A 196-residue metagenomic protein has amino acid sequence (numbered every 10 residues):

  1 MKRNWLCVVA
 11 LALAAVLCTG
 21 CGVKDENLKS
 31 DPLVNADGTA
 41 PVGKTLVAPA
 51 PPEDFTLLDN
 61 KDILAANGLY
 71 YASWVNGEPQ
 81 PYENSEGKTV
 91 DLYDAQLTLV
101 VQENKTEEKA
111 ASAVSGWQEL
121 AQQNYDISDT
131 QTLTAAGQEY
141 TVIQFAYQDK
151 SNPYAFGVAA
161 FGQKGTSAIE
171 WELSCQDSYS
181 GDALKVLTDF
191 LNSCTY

Functional and structural regions predicted by a protein language model:
M1-L6: Positively charged n-region of N-terminal signal peptides that target proteins for export
V16-G20: C-terminal motif of bacterial Sec signal peptides marking the signal peptidase cleavage site
G22-K24: Bacterial signal peptide processing site
A36-D37, N67-S73, A136-Q144: Short, hydrophobic/aromatic-rich segments at coil-to-beta transitions
P51-K105: Secretory pathway targeting signatures of secreted, lumenal, and periplasmic proteins
E53-F55, I169-Y196: Surface-exposed amphipathic alpha-helical segments
A72-W74, Y154-K164: Short, surface-exposed beta-strand/loop micro-motifs that present aromatic residues
V114-A159: Signature of long, low-cysteine stretches enriched in small and polar/charged residues
